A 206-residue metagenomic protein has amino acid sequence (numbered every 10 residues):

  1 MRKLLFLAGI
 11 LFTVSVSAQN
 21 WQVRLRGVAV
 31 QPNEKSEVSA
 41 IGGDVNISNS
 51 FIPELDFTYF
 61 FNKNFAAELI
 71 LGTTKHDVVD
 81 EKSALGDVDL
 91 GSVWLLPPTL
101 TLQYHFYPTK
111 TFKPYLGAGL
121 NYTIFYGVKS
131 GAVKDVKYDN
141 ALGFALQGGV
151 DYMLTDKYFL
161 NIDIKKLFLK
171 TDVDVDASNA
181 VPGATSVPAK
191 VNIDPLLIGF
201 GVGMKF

Functional and structural regions predicted by a protein language model:
M1-N20: Cleavable N-terminal export/targeting peptides
N20, G27-Q31, D56-S130, I193-F206: Gram-negative (and chloroplast) outer-membrane scaffold detector with strong preference for beta-barrel transmembrane
R24-R26, E54-F60, Q147-G149, F159-N161: Short, conserved structural micro-motifs that define repeat-unit consensus positions and nucleotide-binding loops
A29-D56, F60: N-terminal targeting signals for Sec/Tat export/insertion, comprising classic cleavable signal peptides
S36, H76-D80, T155-F206: Predominantly the C-terminal beta-signal and adjacent terminal strand-loop region of outer-membrane beta-barrel
V38-I41, S83-G86, S130-K134, V181-S186: Extracytoplasmic loops and strand-loop junctions of Gram-negative outer membrane beta-barrel proteins
G43-N49, D87-W94, V133-N140, V187-D194: Replace "Gram-negative outer membrane beta-barrel proteins" with "bacterial and organellar outer membrane beta-barrel
T99-T101, A141-Y152: Transmembrane beta-barrel strand/turn architecture of Gram-negative outer membrane proteins
